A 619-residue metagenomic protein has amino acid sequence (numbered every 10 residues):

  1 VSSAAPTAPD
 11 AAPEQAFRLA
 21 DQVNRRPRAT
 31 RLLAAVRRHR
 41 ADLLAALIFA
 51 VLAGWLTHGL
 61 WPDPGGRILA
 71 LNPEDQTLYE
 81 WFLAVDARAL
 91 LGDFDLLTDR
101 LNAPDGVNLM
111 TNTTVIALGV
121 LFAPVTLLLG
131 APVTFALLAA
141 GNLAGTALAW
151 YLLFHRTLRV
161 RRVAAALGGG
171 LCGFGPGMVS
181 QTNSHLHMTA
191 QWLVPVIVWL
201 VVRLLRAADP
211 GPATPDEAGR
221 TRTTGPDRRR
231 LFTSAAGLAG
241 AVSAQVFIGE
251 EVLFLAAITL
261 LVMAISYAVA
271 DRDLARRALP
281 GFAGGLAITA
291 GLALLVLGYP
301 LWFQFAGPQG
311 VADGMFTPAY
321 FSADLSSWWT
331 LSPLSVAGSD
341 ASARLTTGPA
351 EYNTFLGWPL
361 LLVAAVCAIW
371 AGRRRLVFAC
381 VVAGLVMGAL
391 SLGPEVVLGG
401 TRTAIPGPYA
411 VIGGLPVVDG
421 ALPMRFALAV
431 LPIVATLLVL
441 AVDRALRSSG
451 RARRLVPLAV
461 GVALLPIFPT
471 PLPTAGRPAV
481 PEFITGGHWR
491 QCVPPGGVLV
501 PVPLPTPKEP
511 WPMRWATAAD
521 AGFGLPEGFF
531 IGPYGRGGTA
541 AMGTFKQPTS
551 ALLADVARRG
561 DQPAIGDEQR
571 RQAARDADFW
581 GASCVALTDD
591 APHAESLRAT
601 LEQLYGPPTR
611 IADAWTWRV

Functional and structural regions predicted by a protein language model:
V1-L60, G281-A290, I369, L376-A383: Start-transfer (signal-anchor) and selected internal transmembrane alpha helices of multi-pass inner/ER membrane
R38, T221-D227, D271-G284, A364-P406 (+1 more regions): Membrane-interface helix-loop-helix junctions at transmembrane boundaries of multi-pass membrane enzymes, predominantly
L44-A50, G240-A241, L274-W302, M315-Y320 (+1 more regions): Hydrophobic alpha-helical membrane-interfacial segments at the cytosolic entry of transmembrane helices
F49, A139-T157, R162-A208, P226-V269 (+3 more regions): Membrane-embedded helix bundles of polyisoprenyl
L52-T146, G170, G175-P195, S322-A341 (+1 more regions): Membrane-interface coil-to-helix junctions
L69-N72, Q181-M188, F321-D324, S342-Y352 (+2 more regions): Membrane-helix boundary/interfacial segments in multi-pass membrane proteins
P73-A89, F282-G285, T289-A368, V417-A427: Periplasmic/ER-lumenal interhelical loops and adjacent helix-loop junctions in multi-pass membrane proteins
G314-F316, G461-V619: Extracytoplasmic
